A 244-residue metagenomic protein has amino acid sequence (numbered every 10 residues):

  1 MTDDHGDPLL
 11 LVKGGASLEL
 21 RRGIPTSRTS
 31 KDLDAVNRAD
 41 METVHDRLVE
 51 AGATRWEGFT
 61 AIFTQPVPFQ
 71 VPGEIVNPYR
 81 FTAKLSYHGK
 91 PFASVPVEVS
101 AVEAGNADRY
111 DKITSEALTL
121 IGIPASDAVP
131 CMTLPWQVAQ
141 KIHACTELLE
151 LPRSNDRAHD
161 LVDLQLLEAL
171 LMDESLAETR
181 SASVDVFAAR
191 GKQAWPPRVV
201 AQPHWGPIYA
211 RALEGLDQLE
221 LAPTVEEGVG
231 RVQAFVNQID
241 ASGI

Functional and structural regions predicted by a protein language model:
M1-L11, E19-L33, N37-I244: Structured mid-to-C-terminal alpha-helical surface segments
